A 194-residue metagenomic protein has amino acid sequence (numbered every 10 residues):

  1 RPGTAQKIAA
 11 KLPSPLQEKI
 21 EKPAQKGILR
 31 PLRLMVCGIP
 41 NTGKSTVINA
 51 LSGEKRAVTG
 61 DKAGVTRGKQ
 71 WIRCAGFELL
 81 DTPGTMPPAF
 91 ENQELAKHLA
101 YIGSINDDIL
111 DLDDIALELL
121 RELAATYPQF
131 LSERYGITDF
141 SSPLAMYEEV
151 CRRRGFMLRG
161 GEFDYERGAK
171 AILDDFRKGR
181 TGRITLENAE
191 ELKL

Functional and structural regions predicted by a protein language model:
R1-G38, R56, F156, F163: Canonical P-loop GTPase G-domain recognition
T4, G43, E78: Short phosphate-engaging motifs
K7-K11, A50, E118: Alpha-helical scaffold elements adjacent to nucleotide-binding pockets in ATP/GTP-utilizing enzyme cores
R33-G53, T82: Glycine-rich phosphate-binding P-loop
A50-T59, A169: Conserved P-loop NTPase mechanochemical-coupling segment
G60-L194: Helix-rich effector regions associated with P-loop NTPase G domains
